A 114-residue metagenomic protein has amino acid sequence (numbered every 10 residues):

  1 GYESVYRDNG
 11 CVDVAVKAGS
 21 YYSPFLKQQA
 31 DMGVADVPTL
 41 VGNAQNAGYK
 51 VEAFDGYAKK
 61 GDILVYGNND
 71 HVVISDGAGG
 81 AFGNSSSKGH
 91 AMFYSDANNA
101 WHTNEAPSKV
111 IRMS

Functional and structural regions predicted by a protein language model:
G1-N9: Active-site nucleophile-His-acid catalytic modules used for acyl/amide transfer and hydrolysis across diverse enzymes
N9-Y21: Active-site-proximal alpha-helical segments within enzyme catalytic domains
V16, P24-N99, N104: ...with weaker cross-activation on analogous glycine-rich loops/strands in unrelated enzymes
T103-S114: Low-complexity, Gly/Ser/Thr/Pro-rich intrinsically disordered linker/tail segments
